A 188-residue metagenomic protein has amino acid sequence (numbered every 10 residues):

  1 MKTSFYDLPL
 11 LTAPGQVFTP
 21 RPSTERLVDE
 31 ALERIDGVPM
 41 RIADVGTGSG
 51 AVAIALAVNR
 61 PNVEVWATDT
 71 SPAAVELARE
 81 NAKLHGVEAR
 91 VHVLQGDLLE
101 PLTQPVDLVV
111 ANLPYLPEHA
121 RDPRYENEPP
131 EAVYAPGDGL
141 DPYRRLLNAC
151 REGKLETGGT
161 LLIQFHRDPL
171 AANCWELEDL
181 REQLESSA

Functional and structural regions predicted by a protein language model:
M1-R34: Conserved AdoMet
K2, D7, T19-P20, E100-Q104 (+2 more regions): Generic structural "secondary-structure junction" signal
K2-F5, A57, E126: Short, flexible turn/loop "capping" segments at secondary-structure junctions
T12-A13, E76, F165: Hydrophobic residues in beta-strands and at strand termini
T19-P22, A73, L77, G137-D141: Residue-level signal for the nucleotide or nucleotide-sugar donor/cofactor binding architecture
E25-D122, D168: Conserved SAM/SAH cofactor-binding pocket of Class I
L113-P142: Mobile active-site "lid"/loop adjacent to the S-adenosyl-L-methionine
D138-A188: Conserved Class I SAM-dependent methyltransferase catalytic core
